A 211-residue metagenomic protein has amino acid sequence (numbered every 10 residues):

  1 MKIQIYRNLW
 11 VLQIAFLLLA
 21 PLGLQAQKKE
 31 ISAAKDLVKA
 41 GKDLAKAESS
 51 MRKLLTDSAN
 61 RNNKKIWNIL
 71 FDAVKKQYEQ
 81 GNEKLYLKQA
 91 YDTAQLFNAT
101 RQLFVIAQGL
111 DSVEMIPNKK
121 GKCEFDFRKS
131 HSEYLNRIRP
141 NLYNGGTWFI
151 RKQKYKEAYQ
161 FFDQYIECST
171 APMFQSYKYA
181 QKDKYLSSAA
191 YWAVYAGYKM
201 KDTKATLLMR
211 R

Functional and structural regions predicted by a protein language model:
M1-D36: Bacterial Sec-dependent N-terminal signal peptides
Q25-E30, A99-Q102, R137-L142, K182-W192 (+1 more regions): Generic helix N-cap/helix-start motif at coil->alpha-helix transitions
K39-E157: Post-signal peptide N-terminal segment of secreted/secretory-pathway proteins
R52-T56, I166-C168, M173-F174, R211: Amphipathic alpha-helical segments of tetratricopeptide repeats
N60-W67, S132-N136, Q175-S176, K182-L186 (+2 more regions): Inter-repeat boundary and helix-capping residues of tandem alpha-helical solenoids
A193-G197: TPR/Sel1-like alpha-solenoid repeat signature
Y198-R211: Short, intrinsically disordered, charge-balanced linker/junction segments flanking boundaries in proteins
